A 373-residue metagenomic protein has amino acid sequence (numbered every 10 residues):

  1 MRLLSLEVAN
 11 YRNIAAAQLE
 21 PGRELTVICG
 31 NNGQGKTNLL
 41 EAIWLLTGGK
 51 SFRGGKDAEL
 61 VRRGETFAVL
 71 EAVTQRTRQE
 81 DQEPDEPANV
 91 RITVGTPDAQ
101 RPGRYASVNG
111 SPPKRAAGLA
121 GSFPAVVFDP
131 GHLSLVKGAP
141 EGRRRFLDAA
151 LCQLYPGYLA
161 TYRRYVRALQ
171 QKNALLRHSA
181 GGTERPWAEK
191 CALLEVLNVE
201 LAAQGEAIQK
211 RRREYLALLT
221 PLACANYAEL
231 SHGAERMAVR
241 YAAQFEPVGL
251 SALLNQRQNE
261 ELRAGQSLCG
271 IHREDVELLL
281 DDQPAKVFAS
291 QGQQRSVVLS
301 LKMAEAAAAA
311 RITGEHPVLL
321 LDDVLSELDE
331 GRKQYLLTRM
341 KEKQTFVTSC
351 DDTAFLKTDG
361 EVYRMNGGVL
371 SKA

Functional and structural regions predicted by a protein language model:
M1-N31, L45, G64, R185-A203 (+6 more regions): Conserved NTPase motor "head" modules and their coupling/switch loops across ABC/AAA+ ATPases, GTPases, and GHKL ATPases
K36: Conserved lysine of the Walker
G48-G142, F146-L154, Y158, T220 (+2 more regions): Nucleotide-state sensing region of NTPase/ATPase domains
A72, Q344-D351: Structural recognition of the conserved hydrophobic beta-strand(s) that form the central parallel beta-sheet of P-loop
A106, L278, R364: Short aromatic-centered micro-motifs
A117-S122, D129-V199, A203: A conserved P-loop NTPase coupling/switch region
D322-V324: Walker B catalytic acidic pair
